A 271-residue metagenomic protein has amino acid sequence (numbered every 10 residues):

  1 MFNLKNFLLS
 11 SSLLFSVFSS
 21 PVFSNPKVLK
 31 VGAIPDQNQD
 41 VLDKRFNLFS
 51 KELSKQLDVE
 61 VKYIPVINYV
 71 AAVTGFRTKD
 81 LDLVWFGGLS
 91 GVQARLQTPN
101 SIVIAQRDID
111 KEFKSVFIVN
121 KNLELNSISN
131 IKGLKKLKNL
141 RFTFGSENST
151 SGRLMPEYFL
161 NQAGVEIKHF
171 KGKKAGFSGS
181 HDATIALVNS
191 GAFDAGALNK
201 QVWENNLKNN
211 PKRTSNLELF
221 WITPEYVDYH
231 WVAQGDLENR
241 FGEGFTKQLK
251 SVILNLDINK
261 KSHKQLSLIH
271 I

Functional and structural regions predicted by a protein language model:
V28-F46: Extracytoplasmic "Venus flytrap"
N47-D58, S146, T150-F177, N205-K212: Ligand-binding cleft/hinge of the Venus flytrap
Y63-T74, G87-L89, K168-A186, V227: Short helix-initiation/N-cap motifs at beta->coil->alpha
W85-T98, N161-Q162, L187-S190, D194-S215: A ligand-binding cleft/hinge motif common to bilobed small-molecule-binding domains
N100-D110, K171-K174, N206-Y226: Short beta-strand->loop
R107-A163: A conserved helix-loop-strand patch within extracytoplasmic ligand-binding domains of the periplasmic binding
S115-N126, V227-F241: A bilobed periplasmic-binding-protein/Venus flytrap-type ligand-binding module shared by bacterial periplasmic
I269-I271: Conserved small/polar residues in nucleotide/adenosyl-binding loops
